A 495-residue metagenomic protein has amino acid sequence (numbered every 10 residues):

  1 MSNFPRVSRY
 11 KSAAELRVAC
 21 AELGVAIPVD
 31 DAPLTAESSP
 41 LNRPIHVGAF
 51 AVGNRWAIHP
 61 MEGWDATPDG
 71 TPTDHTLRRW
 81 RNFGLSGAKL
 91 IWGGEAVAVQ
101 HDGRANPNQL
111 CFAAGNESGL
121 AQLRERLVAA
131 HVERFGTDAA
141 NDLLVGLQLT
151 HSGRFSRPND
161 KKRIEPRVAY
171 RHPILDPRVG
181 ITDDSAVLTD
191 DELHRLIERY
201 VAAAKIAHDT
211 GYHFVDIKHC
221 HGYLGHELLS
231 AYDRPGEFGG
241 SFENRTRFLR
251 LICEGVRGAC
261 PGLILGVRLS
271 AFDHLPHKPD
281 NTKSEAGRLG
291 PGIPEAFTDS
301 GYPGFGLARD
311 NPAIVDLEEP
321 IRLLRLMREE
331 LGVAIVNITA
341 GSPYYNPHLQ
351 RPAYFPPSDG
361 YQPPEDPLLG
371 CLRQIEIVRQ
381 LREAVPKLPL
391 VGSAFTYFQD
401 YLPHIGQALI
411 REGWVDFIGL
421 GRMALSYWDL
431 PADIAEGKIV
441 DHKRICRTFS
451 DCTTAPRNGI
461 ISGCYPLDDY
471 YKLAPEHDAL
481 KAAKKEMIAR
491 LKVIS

Functional and structural regions predicted by a protein language model:
M1-S495: Flavin-dependent oxidoreductase catalytic cores
